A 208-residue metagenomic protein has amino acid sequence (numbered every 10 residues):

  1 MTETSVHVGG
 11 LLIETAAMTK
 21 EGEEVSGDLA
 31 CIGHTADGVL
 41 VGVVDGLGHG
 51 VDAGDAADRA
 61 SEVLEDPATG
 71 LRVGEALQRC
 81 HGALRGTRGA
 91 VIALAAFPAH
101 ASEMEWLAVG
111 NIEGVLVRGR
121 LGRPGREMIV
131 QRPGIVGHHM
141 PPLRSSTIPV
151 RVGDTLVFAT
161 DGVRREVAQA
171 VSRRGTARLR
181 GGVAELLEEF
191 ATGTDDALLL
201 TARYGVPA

Functional and structural regions predicted by a protein language model:
M1-G42, L47-A53, L64-A208: Conserved subregion of the PPM/PP2C metallophosphatase catalytic domain
A57-D58: Short Gly/aromatic-enriched secondary-structure transition segments
